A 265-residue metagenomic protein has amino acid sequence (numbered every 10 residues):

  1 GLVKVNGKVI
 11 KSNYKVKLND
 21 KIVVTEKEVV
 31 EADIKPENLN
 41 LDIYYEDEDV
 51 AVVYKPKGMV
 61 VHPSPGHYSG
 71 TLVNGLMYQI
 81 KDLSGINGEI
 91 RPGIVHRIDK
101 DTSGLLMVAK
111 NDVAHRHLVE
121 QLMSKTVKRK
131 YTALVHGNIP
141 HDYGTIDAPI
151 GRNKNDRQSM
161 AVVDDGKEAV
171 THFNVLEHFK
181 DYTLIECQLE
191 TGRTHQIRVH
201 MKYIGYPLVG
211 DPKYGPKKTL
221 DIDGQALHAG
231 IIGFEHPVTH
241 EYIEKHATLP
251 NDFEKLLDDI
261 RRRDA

Functional and structural regions predicted by a protein language model:
G1-A265: RNA pseudouridine synthases
